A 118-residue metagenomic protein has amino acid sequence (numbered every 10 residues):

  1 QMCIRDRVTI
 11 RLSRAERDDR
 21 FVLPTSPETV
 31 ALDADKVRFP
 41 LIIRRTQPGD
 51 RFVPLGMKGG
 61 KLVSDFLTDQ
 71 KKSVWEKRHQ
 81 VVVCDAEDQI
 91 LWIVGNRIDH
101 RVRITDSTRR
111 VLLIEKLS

Functional and structural regions predicted by a protein language model:
Q1-S118: AMP-forming adenylation/ATP pyrophosphatase catalytic core
